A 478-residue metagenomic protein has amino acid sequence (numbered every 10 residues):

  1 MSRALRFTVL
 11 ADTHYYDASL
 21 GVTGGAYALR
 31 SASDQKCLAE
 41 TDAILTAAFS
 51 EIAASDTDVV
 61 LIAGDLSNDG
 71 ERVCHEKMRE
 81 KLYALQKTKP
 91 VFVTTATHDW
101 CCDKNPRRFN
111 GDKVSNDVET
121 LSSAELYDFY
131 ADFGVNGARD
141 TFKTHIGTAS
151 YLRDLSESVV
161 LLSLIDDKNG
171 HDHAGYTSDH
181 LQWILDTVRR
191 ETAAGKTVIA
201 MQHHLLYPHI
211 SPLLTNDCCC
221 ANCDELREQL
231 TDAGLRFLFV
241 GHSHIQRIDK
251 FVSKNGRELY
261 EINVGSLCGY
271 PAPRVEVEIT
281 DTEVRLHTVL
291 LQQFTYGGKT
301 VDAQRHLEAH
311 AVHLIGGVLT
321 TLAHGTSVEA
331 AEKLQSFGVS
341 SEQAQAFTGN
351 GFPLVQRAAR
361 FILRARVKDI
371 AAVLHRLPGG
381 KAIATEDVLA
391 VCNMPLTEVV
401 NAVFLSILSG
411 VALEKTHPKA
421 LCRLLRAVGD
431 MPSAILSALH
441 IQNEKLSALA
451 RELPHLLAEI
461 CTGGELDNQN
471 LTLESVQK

Functional and structural regions predicted by a protein language model:
M1-H75: N-terminal active-site segment of His-dependent metallophosphoesterases
M1-S2, G298-K478: Non-catalytic terminal accessory segments
M1-T8, S19, I146-S163, A193-A194 (+2 more regions): Beta-strand-turn-beta hairpins that frame and shape the catalytic cleft of phosphate-ester-processing enzymes
A4-D17, R30, S158-K168, M201 (+2 more regions): Active-site-proximal beta-strand elements of phosphoester/diester hydrolases
A11-A43, R107-G111, K168-Y176, S211-T215 (+2 more regions): Acidic/histidine-rich helix-loop elements that form or flank divalent-metal/phosphate-binding sites at the catalytic
A11-D12, V60, D65, M78 (+6 more regions): Divalent metal-coordination and catalytic microenvironments
S55-V59, D154, V160-L162, H171-Y260 (+5 more regions): His/acidic metal-ligating clusters that form di-metal
R72, K77-Q182, N255, E276 (+1 more regions): Extended active-site neighborhood of metal-dependent phosphoesterases/phosphodiesterases
